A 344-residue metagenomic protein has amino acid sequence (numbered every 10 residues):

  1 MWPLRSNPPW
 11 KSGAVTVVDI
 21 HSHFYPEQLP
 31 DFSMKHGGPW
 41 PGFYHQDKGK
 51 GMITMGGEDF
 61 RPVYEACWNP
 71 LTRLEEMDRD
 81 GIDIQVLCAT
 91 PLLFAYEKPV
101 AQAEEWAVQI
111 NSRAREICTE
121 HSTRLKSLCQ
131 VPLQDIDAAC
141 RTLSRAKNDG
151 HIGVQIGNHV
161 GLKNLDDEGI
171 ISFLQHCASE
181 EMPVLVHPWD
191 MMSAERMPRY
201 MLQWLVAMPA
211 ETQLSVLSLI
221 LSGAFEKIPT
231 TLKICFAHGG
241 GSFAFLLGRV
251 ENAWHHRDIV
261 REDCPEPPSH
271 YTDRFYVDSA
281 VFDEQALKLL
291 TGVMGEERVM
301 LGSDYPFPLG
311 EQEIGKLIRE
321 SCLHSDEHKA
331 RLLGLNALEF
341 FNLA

Functional and structural regions predicted by a protein language model:
M1-T16, I20, E27-I84, S112-E120 (+5 more regions): Mid-to-C-terminal alpha-helical segments outside catalytic/metal-binding sites
V18-I20, Q85-L87, K126-C129, V154-I156 (+4 more regions): Hydrophobic faces of well-ordered beta-strands that scaffold small-molecule active sites in alpha/beta enzyme cores
H23, V160-G161, W189-D190, G240 (+1 more regions): Catalytic metal-binding/acid-base residues of hydrolase active sites
L29-G42, A101-E104, I170-F173, V250-R257: Aromatic- and acidic-residue-enriched segments that line the glycan-binding/catalytic groove of carbohydrate-active
D83-G223: Active-site gating/metal-coordination segments in enzymes
M197, L246-V250, L290: Short, well-ordered secondary-structure micro-motifs
Q213-V216, H256-R261, S279-D283: A general structural motif
I220-G223, T231-T272: Aromatic-lined glycan-binding groove of carbohydrate-active enzymes
